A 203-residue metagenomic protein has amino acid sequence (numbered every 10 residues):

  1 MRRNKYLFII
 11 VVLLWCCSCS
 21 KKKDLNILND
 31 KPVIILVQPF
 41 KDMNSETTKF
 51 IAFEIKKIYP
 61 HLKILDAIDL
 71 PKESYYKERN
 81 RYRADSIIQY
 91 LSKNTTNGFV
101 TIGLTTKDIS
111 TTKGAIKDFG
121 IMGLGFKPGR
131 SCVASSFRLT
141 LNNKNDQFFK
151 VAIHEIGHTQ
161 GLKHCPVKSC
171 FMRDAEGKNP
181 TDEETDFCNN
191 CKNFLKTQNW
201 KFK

Functional and structural regions predicted by a protein language model:
M1-L7: Bacterial N-terminal signal peptides that target proteins for export
W15-S18: C-terminal motif of bacterial Sec signal peptides marking the signal peptidase cleavage site
S20-K31: Bacterial Sec signal peptide processing site at the extreme N-terminus
D30-M43: Fold-level signature of zinc-dependent metallopeptidase catalytic domains
S45-V151, K163: Metzincin-family zinc-dependent endopeptidase catalytic domain
F119-Q147, K163-K203: Metalloprotease/metallohydrolase-associated module, dominated by Zn2+-dependent proteases
V151-T159: Catalytic glutamate of the conserved HExxH
